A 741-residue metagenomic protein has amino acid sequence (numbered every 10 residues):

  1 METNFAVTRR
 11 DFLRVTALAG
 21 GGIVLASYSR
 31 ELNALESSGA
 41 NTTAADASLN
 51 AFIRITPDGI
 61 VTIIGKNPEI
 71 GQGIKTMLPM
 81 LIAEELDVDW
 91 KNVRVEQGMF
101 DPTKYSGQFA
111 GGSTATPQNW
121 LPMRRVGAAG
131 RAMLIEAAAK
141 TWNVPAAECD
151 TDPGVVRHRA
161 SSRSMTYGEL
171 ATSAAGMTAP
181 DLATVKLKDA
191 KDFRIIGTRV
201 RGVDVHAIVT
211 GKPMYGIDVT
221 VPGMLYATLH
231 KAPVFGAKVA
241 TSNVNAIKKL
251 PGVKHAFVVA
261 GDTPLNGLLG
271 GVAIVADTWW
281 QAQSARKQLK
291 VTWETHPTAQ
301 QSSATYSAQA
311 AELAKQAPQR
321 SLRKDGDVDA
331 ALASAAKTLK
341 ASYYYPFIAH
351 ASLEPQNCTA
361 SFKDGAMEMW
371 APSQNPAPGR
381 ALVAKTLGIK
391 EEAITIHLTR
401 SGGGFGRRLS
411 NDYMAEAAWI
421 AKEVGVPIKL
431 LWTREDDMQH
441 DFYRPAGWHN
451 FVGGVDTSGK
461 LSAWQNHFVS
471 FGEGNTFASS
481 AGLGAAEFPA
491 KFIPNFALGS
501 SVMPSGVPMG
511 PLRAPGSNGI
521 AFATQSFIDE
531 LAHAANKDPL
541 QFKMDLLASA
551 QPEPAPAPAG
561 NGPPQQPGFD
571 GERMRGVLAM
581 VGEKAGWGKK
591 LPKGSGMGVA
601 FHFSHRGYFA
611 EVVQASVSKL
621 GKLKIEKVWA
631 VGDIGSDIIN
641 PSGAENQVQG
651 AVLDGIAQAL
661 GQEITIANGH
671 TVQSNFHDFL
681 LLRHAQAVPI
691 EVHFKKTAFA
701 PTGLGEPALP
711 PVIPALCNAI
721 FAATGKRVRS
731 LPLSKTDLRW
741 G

Functional and structural regions predicted by a protein language model:
E2-A26, R30, A34-G741: Cofactor-binding beta-sheet edge motifs in enzyme active sites
